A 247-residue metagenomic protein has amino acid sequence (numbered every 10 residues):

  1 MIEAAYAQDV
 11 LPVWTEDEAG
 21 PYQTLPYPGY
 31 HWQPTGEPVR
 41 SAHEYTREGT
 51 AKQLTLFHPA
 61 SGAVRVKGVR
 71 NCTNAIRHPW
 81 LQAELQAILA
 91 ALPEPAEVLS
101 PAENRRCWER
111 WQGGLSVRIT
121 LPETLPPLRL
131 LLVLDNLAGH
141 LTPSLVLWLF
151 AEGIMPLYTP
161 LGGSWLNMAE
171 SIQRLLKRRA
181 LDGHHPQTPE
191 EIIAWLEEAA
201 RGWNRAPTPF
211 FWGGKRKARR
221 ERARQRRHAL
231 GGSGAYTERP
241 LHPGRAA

Functional and structural regions predicted by a protein language model:
M1-A91, P95, A223: Extended, low-complexity cationic-aromatic segments
W14-E16, L130-D135, L157-P160, F211-G214: Short beta-strand segments
T15-D17, L56, G62, L81 (+6 more regions): Mobile genetic element proteins and their domesticated derivatives, centered on retroelements and DNA transposons
E37-T46, A151-M168, H184-P186: RNase H-like polynucleotidyl transferase catalytic core
V64, M155, E170-E191, G202-N204: Active-site proximal helix-loop segment of RNase H-like, two-metal nucleases, encompassing DDE(D)
C72-T73, P101-W108, L132-P143, L161-L166: Acidic, metal-coordinating catalytic cores used for nucleic-acid/nucleotide bond scission and strand-transfer chemistry
I76-L128: Short, basic/hydrophobic alpha-helical segments
A194-A247: C-terminal domain-tail junction helix/linker
